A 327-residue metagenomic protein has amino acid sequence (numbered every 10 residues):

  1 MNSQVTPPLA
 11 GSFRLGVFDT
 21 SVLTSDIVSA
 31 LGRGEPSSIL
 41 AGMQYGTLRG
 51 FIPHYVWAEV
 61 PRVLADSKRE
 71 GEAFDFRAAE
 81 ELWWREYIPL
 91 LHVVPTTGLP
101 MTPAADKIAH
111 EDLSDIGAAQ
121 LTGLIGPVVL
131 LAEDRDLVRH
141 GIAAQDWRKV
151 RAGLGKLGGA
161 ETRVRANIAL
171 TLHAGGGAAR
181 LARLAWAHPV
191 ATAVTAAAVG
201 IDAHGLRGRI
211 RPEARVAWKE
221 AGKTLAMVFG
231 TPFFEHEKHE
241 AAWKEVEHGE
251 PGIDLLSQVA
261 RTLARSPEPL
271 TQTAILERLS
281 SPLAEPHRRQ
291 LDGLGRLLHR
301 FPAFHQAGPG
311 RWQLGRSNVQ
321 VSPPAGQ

Functional and structural regions predicted by a protein language model:
M1-I52: Short, well-structured N-terminal submotif of metal-dependent ribonuclease cores
L23, W57, L137-V138: A generic structural signal for short hydrophobic patches within well-formed alpha-helices
D26-S29, E72, A104-E111: Short, flexible loop segments at the rims of nucleotide/cofactor-binding pockets, characterized by
H54-L99: PIN-domain endoribonuclease scaffold, especially VapC-family toxins
L91-V128: Active-site neighborhoods of divalent-metal-dependent phosphate/nucleic-acid chemistry enzymes
H92-G98, H236-Q258, P267-A274, P282-Q327: Charged low-complexity interaction tracts in eukaryotic proteins
L113-A152: Acidic, metal-binding active-site segment of PIN/NYN-like and related structure-specific nucleases
D136-H239: Acidic, PIN/NYN-like endoribonuclease modules and their adjacent C-terminal/linker elements
